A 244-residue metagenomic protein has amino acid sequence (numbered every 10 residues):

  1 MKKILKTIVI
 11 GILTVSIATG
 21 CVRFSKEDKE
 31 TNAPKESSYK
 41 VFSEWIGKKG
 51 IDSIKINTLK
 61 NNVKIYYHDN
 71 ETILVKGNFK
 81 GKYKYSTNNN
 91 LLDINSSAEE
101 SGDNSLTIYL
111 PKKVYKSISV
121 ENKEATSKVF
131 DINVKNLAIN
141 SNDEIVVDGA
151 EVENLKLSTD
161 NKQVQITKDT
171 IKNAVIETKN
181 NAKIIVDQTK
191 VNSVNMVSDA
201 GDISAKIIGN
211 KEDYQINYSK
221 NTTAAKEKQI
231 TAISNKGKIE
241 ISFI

Functional and structural regions predicted by a protein language model:
M1-I244: Intrinsically disordered, low-complexity terminal regions
